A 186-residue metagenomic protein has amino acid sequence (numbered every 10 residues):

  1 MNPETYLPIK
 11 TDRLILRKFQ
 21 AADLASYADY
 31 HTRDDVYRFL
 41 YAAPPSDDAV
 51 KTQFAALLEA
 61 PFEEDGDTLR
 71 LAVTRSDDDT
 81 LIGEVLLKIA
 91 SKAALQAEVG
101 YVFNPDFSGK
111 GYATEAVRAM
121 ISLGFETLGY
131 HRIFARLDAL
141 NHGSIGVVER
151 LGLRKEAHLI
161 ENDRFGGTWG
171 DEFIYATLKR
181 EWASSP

Functional and structural regions predicted by a protein language model:
M1-R38, V73-P186: Acyl-donor (CoA/ACP) binding surface of acyl/acetyltransferases
D35-L58, D67-L71: Conserved GNAT-fold acetyl-CoA-binding loop/helix
E59-F62, G109: Short helix-to-loop capping/linker segments positioned immediately adjacent to catalytic or ligand/cofactor-binding
P61-G66, L153: Short loop/turn motifs at secondary-structure junctions and domain boundaries
